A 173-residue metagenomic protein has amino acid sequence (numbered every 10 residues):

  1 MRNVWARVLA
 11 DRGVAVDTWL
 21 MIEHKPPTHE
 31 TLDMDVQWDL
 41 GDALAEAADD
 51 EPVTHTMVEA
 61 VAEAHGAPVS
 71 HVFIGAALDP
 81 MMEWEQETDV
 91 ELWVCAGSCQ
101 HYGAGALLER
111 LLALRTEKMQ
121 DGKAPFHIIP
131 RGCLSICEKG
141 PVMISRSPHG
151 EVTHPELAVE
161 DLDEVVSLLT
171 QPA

Functional and structural regions predicted by a protein language model:
V8-E85: N-terminal, charged amphipathic alpha-helical interaction modules
D50-P130: Small-residue-enriched alpha-helical segments and adjacent helix-cap loops that form tight helix-helix packing
Q86-T88, I136-P141: A short, glycine/Asx- and small/polar-enriched loop/turn that sits immediately N-terminal to a beta-strand
G97-K118, E138-L169: Iron-sulfur (Fe-S) cluster-binding segments and ferredoxin-like electron-carrier domains, especially [2Fe-2S]
G132-L134: Beta-rich nucleic-acid/ligand-interaction surfaces
